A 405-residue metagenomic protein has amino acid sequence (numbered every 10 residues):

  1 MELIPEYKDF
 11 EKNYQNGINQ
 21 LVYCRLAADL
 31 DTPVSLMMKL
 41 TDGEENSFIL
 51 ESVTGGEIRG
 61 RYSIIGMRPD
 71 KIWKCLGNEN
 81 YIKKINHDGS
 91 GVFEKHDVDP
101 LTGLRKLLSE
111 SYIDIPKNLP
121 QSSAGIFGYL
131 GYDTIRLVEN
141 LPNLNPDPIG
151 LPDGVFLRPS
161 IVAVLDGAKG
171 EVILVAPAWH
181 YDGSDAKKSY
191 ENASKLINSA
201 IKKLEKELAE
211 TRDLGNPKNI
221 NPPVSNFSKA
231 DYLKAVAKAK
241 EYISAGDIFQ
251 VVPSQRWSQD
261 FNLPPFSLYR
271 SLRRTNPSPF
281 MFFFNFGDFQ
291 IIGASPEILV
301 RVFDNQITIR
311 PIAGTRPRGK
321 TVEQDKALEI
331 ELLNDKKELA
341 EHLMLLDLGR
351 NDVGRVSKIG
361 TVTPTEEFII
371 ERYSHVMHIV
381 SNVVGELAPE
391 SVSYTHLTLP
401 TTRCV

Functional and structural regions predicted by a protein language model:
M1-L397, R403: Extended alpha-helical targeting/anchoring segments, especially N-terminal organellar/secretory targeting helices
